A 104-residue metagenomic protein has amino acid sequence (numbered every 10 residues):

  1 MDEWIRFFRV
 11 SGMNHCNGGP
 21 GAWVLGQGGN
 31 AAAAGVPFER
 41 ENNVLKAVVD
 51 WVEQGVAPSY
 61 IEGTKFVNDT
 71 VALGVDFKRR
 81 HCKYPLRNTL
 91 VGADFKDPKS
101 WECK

Functional and structural regions predicted by a protein language model:
M1-K104: C-terminal His-loop and adjacent cap/lid subdomain of alpha/beta-hydrolase
